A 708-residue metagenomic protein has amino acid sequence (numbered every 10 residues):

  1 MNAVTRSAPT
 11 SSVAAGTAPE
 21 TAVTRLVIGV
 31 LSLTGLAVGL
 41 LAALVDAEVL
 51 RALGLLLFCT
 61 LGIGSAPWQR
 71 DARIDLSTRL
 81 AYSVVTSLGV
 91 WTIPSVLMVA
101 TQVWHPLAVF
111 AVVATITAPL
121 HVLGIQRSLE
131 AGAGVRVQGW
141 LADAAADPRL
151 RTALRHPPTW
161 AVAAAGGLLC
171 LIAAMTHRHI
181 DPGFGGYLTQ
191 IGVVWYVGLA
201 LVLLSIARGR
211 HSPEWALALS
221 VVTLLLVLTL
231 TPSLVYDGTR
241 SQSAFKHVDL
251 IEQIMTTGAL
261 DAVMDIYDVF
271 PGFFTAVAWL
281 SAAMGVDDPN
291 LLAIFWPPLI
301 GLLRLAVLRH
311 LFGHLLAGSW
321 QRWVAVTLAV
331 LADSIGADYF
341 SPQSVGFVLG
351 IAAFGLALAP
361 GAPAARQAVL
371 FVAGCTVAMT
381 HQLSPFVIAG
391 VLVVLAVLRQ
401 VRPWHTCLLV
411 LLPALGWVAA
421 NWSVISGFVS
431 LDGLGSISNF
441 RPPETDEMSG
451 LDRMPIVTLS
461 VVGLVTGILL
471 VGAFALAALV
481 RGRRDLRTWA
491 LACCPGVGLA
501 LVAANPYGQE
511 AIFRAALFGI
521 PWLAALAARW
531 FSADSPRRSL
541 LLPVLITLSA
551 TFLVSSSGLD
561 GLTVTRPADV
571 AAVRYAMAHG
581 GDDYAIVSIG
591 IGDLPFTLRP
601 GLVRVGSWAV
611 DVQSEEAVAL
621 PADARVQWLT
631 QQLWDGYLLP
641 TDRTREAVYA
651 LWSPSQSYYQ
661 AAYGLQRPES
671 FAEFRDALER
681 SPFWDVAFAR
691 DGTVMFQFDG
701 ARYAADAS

Functional and structural regions predicted by a protein language model:
M1-S212: Membrane-embedded, hydrophobic transmembrane alpha-helices
N2, P298, R529, S535 (+1 more regions): Extracytoplasmic
V30-G39, G167, A216-L226, L370 (+4 more regions): Transmembrane alpha-helix segments characteristic of polytopic inner-membrane glycan-assembly/cell-envelope
A42-A47, A165, S243-A244, F340-G346 (+2 more regions): Transmembrane catalytic cores of multi-pass membrane glycosyltransferases and polysaccharide-assembly enzymes
L56, Y187-V194, G508-S535: Hydrophobic/aromatic-rich transmembrane helices and adjacent perimembrane loops
D181-L188, S205-V348, F518, L562-T565: Active-site lumenal/periplasmic loops and adjacent helix-entry segments of GT-C-fold, multi-pass membrane
A207-R210, A364, R402-C407, G472-P495: Membrane-interface helix-loop-helix junctions at transmembrane boundaries of multi-pass membrane enzymes, predominantly
G350-R366: Membrane-interface transmembrane helices that cradle and orient dolichyl/undecaprenyl
